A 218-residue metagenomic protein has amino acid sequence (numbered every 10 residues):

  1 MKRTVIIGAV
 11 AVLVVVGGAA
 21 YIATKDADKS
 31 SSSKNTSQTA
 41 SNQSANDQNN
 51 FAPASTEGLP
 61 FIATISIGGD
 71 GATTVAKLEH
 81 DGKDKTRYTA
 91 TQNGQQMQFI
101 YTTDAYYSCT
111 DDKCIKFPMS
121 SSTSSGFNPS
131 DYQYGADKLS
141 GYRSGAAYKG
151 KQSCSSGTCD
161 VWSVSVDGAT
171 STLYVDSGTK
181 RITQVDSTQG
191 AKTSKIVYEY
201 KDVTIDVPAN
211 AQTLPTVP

Functional and structural regions predicted by a protein language model:
K2-T86, S120, Q152, V203-P218: N-terminal leader/targeting segments and the immediate start of mature chains
A45-D47, A105, T110-K113, G150 (+1 more regions): Secretory pathway export signals and precursors
G58-P60, G157-C159, T193: A general secondary-structure signal for short beta-strands and their flanking turns/coil in non-transmembrane regions
A63, Y88, Y106, D160-W162: Well-ordered beta-strand positions enriched in small/hydrophobic/aromatic, beta-favoring residues
V75-D131, T170, Q184-E199: An acidic-aromatic
T110-K149, A211-V217: Solvent-exposed helix/loop surface patches that form functional interfaces
Y132-D186, P218: Extended beta-strand-rich segments in extracellular/periplasmic secretory proteins, especially within noncatalytic
V175-P218: Extracellularly exposed regions in secreted/surface proteins, prominently low-complexity, repeat-rich
